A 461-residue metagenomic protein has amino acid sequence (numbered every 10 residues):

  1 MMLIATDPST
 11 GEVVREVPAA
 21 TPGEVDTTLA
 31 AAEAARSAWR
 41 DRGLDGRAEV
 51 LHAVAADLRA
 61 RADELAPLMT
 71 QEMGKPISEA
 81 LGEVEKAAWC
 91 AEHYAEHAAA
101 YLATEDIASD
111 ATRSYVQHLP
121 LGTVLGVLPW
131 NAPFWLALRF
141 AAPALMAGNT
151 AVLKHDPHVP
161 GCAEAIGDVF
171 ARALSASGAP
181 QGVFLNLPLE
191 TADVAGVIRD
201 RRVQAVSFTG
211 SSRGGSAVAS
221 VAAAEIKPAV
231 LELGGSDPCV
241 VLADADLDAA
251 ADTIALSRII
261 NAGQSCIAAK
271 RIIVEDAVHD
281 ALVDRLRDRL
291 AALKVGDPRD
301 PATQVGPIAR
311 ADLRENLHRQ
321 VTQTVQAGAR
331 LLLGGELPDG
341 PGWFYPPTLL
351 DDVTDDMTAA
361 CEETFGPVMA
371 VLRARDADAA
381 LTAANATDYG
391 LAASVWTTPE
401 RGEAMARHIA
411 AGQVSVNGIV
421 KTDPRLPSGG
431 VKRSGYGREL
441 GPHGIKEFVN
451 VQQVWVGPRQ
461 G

Functional and structural regions predicted by a protein language model:
M1-T112: N-terminal Rossmann-like NAD(P)+-binding subdomain of aldehyde/semialdehyde dehydrogenases
P8, P22-V25, L44, A62 (+6 more regions): Residues at or immediately preceding the N-termini of alpha-helices
T10-E16, V203, V321, Q326 (+2 more regions): Conserved C-terminal structural/oligomerization subdomain of aldehyde/semialdehyde dehydrogenase
G11, R47, M69, A91 (+9 more regions): Residue-level signal for inorganic ion chemistry
V13-A20, A35-D41, G126, C239-L242 (+5 more regions): Short, well-ordered beta-strand elements within core beta-sheets of diverse protein domains
R36, R40, A55-A62, A66 (+19 more regions): Structural signal for hydrophobic packing residues in well-ordered secondary-structure cores of soluble enzyme domains
I107-A249, A374: Rossmann-like NAD(P) dinucleotide-binding subdomain of oxidoreductase/dehydrogenase enzymes
R213-T354, V416: ALDH superfamily catalytic-core signature
